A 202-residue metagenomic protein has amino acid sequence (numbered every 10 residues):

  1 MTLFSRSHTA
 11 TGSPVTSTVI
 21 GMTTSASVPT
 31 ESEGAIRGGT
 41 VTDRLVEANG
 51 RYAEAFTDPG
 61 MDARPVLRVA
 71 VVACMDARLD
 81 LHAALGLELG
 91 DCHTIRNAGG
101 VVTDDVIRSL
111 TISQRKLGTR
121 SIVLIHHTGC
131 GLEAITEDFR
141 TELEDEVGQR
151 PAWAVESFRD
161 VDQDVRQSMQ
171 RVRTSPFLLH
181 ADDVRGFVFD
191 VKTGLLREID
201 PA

Functional and structural regions predicted by a protein language model:
T2-S17: Low-acidity, Ser/Thr- and Arg-rich intrinsically disordered low-complexity segments
L3-F4, M22-P65, G99-D105, I112-L117 (+1 more regions): Divalent-metal-activated hydrolytic enzyme cores
N49, V71, I95, L124 (+1 more regions): Divalent metal-coordination and catalytic microenvironments
R51-A55, G60-L87: N-terminal short beta-loop-beta anion/metal-coordinating cradle
C74, N97, H127, F189: Cofactor-binding loop segments of dinucleotide-utilizing enzymes, especially the Rossmann-like FAD- and NAD(P)+-binding
M75-R78, T128-L132: Gly/Ser/Thr-rich loops at beta-strand to alpha-helix junctions that form or flank small-molecule/cofactor-binding
G86-T94: Short helix-loop-beta junction
L117-H127: Ordered, amphipathic secondary-structure segments that act as subunit-interaction surfaces in large macromolecular
